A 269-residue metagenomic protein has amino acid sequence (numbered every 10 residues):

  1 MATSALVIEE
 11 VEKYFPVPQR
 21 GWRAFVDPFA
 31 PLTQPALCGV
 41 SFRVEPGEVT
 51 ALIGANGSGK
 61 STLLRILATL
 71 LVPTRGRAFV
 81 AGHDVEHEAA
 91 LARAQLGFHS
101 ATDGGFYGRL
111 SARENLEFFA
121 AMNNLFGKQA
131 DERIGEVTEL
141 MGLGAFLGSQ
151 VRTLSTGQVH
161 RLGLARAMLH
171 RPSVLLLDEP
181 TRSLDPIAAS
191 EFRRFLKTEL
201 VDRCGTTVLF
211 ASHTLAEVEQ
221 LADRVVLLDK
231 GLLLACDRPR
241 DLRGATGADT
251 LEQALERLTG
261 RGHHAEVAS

Functional and structural regions predicted by a protein language model:
W22, E117, A121, Q129-F146: Conserved ABC ATPase "signature" region
A68: Helix-to-loop junction immediately C-terminal to a conserved catalytic motif
R171: Conserved catalytic motifs of ABC-family nucleotide-binding domains
L175-E179: Catalytic Walker B motif of ABC-type/P-loop ATPase nucleotide-binding domains
A189-C204: Helical segment within the ABC ATPase nucleotide-binding domain
C236-D237: ABC ATPase "signature
